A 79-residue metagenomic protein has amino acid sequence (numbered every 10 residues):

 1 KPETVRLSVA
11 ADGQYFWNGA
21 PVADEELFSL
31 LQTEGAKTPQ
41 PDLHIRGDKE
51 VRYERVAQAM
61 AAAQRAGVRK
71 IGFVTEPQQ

Functional and structural regions predicted by a protein language model:
K1-Q79: Long, low-hydrophobicity, acidic/polar, solvent-exposed interaction domains
